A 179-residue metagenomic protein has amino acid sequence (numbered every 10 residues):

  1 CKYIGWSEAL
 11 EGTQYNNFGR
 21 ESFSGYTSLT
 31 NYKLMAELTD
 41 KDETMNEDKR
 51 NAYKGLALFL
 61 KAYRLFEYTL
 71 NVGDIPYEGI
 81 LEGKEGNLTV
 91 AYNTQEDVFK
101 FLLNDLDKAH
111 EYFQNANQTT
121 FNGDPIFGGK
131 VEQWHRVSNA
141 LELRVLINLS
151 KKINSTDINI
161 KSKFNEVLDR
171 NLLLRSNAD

Functional and structural regions predicted by a protein language model:
K2-L60, R64-D179: Structured, solvent-exposed acidic/aromatic patches
